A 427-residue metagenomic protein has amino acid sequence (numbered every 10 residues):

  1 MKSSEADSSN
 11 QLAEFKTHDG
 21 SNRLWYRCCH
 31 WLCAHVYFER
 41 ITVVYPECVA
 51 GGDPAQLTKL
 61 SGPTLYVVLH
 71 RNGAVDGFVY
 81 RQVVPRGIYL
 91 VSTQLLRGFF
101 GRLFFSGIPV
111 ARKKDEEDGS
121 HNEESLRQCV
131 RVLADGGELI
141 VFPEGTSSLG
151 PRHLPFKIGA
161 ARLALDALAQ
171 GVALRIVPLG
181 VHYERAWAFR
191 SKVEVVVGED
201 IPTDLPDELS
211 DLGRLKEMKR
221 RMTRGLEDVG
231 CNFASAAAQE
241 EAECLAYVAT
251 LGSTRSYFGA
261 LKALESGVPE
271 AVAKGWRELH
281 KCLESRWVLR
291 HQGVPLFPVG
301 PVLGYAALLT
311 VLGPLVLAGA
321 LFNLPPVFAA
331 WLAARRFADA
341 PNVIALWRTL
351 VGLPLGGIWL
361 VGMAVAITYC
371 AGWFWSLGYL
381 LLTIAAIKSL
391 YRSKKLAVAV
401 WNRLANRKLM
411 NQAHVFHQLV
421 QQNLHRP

Functional and structural regions predicted by a protein language model:
K2-F15, Q56-S120, L168, A330-D339: Catalytic core of membrane glycerolipid acyltransferases/transacylases, capturing the structured, soluble-facing
K2-H18, G119-V299, L303, L380-P427: Non-catalytic C-terminal accessory region of glycerolipid acyltransferases and related lyso-lipid remodeling enzymes
F15, S21-R71: Helix-to-loop junction immediately C-terminal to a conserved catalytic motif
D19-R40, R97-S106, L303-A338, L404-R407: Alpha-helical membrane-targeting segments
A34, E39-I41, G73, F78 (+4 more regions): Basic/hydrophobic alpha-helical interface regions
V43, Y89, G107-P109, I176-P178 (+1 more regions): Conserved beta-strand scaffold positions in the cores of enzyme catalytic domains, especially in NTP/NDP-utilizing
C48-A50, L96, K114, Y183 (+1 more regions): Residue-level detector of flexible, active-site-proximal loop/helix-junction positions within diverse enzyme catalytic
L303-A329, V343-R392: Alpha-helical bilayer-embedded segments of polytopic membrane proteins, i.e., transmembrane/intramembrane helices
